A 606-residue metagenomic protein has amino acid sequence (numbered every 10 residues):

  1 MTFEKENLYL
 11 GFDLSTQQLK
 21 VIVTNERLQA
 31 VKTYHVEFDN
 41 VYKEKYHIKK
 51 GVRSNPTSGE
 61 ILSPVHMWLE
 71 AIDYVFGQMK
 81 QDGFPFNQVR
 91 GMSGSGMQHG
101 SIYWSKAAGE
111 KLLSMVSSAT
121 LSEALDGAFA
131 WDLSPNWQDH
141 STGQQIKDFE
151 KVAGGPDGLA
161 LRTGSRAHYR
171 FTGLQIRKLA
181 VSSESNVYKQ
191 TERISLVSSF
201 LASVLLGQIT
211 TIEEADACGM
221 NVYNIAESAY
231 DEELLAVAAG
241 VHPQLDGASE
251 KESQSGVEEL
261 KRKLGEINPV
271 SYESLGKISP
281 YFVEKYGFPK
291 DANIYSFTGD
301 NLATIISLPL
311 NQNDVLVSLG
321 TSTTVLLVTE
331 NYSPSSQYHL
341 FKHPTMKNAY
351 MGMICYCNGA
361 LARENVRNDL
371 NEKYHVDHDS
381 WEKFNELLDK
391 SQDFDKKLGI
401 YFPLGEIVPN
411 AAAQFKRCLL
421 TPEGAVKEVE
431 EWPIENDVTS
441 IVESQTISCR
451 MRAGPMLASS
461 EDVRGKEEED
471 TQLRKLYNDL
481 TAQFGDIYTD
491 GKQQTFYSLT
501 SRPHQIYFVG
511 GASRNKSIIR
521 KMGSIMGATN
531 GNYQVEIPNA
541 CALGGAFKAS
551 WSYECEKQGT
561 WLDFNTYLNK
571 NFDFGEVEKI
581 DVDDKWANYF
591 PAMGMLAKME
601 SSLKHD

Functional and structural regions predicted by a protein language model:
M1-S122, S255-R262, E284, F288 (+8 more regions): N-terminal glycine/serine-rich phosphate-binding loop of ATP-dependent small-molecule kinases, especially carbohydrate
T2-E4, L10-G11, K20-N25, F86 (+6 more regions): Active-site core segments that coordinate phosphate-bearing ligands/cofactors across diverse enzyme families
Y42-L62, E110-P135, A236-K261, E467-Q494: Charged, glycine/proline-rich intrinsically disordered loops and linkers
D132, A217-V222: Glycine-rich phosphate-binding loop of ATP-grasp-fold ATP-dependent ligases
P135, Q144-K147: Well-ordered mid-protein domain cores that form the structural environment of catalytic cofactors
D139: Carbohydrate-associated surface elements
D246-S274, W381-N385: Short linear loop/turn motifs
